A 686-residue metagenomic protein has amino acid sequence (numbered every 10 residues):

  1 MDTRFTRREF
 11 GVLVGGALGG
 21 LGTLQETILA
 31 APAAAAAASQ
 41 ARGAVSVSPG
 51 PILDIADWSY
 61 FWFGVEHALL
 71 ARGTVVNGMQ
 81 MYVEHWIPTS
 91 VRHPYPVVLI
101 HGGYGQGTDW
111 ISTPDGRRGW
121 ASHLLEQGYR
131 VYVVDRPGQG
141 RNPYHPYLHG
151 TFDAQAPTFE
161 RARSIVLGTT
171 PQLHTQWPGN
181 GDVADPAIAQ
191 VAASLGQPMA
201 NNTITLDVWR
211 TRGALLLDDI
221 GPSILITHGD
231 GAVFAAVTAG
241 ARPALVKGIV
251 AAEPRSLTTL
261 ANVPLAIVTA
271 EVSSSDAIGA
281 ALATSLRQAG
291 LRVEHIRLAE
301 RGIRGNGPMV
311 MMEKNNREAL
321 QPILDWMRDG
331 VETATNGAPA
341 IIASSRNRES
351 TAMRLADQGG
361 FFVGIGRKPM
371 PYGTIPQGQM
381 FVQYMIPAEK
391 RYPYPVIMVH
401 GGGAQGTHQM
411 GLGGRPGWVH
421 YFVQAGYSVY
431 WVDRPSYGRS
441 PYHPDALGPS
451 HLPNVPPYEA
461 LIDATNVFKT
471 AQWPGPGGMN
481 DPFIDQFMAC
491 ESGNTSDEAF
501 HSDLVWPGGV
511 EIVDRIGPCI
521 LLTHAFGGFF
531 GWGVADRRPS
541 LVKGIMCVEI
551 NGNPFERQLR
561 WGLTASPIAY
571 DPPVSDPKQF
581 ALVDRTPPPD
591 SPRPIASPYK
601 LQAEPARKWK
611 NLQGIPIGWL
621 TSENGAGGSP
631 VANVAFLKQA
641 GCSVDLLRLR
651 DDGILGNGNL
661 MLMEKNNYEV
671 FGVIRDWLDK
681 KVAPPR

Functional and structural regions predicted by a protein language model:
D2-T3, E9-P32: N-terminal export signals
A44-S90, I341-R391: N-terminal cap/lid segment of alpha/beta-hydrolase-fold proteins
V91-R92, V97-Q127, R141, P146-G150 (+5 more regions): Short, surface-exposed "cap/lid" segments of acyl-processing enzymes
D207-S223, P482, S492, E498-I520: Conserved acidic catalytic loop of the alpha/beta-hydrolase fold
I226-A235, L522-G527, G531: Gly/Ala-rich beta-loop-alpha elbow adjacent to hydrolase catalytic centers
I267-T269, W619-T621: Short beta-strand/loop motif that positions the catalytic acidic residue of the alpha/beta-hydrolase fold
S274-A280, G625-A632: Conserved alpha/beta-hydrolase "acid-adjacent" motif
M309-T335, L660-R686: Catalytic active-site module of serine/aspartate enzymes centered on a nucleophile-bearing elbow/loop
